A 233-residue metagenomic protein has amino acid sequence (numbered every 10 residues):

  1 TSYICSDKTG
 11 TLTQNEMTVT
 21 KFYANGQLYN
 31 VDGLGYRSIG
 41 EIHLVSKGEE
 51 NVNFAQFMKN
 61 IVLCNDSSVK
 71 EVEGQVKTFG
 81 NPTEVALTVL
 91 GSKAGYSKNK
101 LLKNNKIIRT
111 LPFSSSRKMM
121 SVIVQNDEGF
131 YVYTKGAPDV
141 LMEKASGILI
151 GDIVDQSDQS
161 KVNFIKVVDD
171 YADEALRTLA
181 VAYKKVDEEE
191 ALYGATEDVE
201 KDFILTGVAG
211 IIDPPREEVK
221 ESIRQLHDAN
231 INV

Functional and structural regions predicted by a protein language model:
T1-V233: Conserved cytosolic headpiece of P-type ATPases
